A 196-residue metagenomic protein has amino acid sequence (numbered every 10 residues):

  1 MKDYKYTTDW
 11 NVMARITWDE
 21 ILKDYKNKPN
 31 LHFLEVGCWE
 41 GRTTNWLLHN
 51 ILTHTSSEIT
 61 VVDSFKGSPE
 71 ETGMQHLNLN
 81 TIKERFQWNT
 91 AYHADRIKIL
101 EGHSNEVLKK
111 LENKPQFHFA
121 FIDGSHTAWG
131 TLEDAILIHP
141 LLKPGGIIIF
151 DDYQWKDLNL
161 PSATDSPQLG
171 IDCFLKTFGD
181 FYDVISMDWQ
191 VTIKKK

Functional and structural regions predicted by a protein language model:
K2-N11, R15-K196: S-adenosylmethionine/decaboxylated-SAM
